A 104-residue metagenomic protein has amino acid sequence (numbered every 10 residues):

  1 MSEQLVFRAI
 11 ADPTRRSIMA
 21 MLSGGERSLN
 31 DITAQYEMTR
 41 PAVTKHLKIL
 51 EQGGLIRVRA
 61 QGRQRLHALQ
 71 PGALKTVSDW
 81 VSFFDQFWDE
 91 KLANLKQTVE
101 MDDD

Functional and structural regions predicted by a protein language model:
M1-S2, K75-D104: Amphipathic alpha-helical dimerization/coiled-coil segments that flank or bridge DNA-binding/regulatory modules
S2-P41, R65-D79: N-terminal helix-turn-helix DNA-binding core of bacterial DNA-binding proteins
R8, A20, E51, R57 (+3 more regions): A cross-family signal for key residues in well-ordered alpha-helices that form functional helical elements
E26, E51, E100: Acidic-residue sensor for enzyme active/binding pockets
L47-K48: Short, hydrophobic-biased segments on the C-terminal half of alpha helices that form "recognition helices"
E51-G62, L66-A68: Beta-hairpin "wing" of winged helix-turn-helix
